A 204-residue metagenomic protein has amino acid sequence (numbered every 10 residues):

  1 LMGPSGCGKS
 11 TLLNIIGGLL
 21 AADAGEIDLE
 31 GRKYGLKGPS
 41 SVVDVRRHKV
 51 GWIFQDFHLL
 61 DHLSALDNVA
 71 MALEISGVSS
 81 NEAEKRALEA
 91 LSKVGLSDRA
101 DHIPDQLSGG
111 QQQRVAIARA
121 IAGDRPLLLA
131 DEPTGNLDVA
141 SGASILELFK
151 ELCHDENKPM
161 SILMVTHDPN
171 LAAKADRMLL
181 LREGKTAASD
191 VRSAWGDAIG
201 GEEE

Functional and structural regions predicted by a protein language model:
L1-K174, M178-L181: ABC family nucleotide-binding domain
K185-E204: Conserved beta-strand-loop-alpha-helix hinge in the C-terminal portion of ABC ATPase nucleotide-binding domains
